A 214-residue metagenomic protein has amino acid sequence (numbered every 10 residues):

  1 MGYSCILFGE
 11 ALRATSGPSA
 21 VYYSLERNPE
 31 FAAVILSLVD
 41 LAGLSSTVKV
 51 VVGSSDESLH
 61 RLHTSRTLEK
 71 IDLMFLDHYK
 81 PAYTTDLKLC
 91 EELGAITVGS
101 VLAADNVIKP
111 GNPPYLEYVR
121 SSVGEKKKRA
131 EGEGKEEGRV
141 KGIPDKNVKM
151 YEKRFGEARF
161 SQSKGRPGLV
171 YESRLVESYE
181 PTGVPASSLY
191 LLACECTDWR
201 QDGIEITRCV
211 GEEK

Functional and structural regions predicted by a protein language model:
C5-L12: Conserved SAM-dependent methyltransferase scaffold
L12-G17, L44, E91-V98: Helix-to-beta-strand junctions that scaffold the AdoMet/dcAdoMet cofactor pocket in Class I SAM-dependent enzymes
T15-S16, R27-K70: S-adenosyl-L-methionine
G17-Y23, L102: Short beta-strand element of Class I
P18-A20, L44-K49, R166-Y171: A short helix-to-beta-strand connector/capping loop
Y23-S24, V50, F75: Conserved SAM-binding loop
R66-L76, V101: Short SAM/SAH-binding signature in class I
A82-K214: C-terminal substrate-binding/active-site "lid" region of AdoMet-derived donor-dependent transferases
